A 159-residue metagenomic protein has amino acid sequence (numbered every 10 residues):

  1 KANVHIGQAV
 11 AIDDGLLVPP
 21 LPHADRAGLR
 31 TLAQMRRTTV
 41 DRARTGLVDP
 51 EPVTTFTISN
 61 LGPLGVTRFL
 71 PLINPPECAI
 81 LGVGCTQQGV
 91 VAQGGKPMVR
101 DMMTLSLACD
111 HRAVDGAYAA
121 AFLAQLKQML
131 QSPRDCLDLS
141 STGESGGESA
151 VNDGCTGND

Functional and structural regions predicted by a protein language model:
K1-D159: C-terminal catalytic/motor cores of large multi-domain enzyme assemblies
